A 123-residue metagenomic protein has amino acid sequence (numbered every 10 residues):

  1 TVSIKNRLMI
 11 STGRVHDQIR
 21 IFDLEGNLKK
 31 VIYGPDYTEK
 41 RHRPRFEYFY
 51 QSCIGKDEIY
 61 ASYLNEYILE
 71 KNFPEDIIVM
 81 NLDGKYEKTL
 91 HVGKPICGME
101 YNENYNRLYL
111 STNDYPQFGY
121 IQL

Functional and structural regions predicted by a protein language model:
T1-L123: Eukaryotic scaffold repeat domains enriched in small/polar residues
